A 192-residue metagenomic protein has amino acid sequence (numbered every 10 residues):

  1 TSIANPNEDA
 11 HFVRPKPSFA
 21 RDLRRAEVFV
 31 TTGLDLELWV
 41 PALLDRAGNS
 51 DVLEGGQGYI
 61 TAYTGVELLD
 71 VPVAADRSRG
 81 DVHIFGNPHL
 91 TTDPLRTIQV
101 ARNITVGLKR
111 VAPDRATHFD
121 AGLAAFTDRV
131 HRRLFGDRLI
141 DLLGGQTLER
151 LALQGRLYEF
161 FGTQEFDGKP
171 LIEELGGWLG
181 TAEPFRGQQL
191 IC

Functional and structural regions predicted by a protein language model:
T1-C192: Extracytoplasmic metal-acquisition and chelation regions
